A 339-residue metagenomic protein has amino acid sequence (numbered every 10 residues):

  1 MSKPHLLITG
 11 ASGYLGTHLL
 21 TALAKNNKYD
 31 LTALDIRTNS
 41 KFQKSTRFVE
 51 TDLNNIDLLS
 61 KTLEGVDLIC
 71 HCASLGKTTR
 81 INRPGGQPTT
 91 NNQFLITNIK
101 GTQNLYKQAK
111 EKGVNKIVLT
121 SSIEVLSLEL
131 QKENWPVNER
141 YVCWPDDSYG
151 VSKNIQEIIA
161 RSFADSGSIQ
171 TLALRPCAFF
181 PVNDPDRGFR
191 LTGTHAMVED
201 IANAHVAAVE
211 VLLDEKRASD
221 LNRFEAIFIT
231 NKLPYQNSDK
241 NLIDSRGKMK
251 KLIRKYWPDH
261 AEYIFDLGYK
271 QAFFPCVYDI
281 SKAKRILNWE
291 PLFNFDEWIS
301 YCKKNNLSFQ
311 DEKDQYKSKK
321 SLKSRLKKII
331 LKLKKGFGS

Functional and structural regions predicted by a protein language model:
L6-N26: N-terminal Rossmann NAD(P)H-binding glycine-rich loop of SDR-like oxidoreductase domains
S40, T51-T97, Q108: NAD(P)H-binding glycine-rich loop region in Rossmannoid oxidoreductase-like domains and their noncatalytic homologs
G86-I96, K132-T171: Catalytic helix-loop patch of NAD(P)-dependent Rossmann-fold dehydrogenases
F94-T102, V118, E124, S152-K153 (+1 more regions): Short alpha-helix in the Rossmann-fold core of NAD(P)-dependent oxidoreductases
Q103-D146: Conserved Rossmann-fold NAD(P)-dependent oxidoreductase catalytic core, especially the SDR/UDP-sugar
S121, E157-V182, L221-N222: Conserved beta-loop-beta element that borders a ligand/cofactor-binding pocket
V151, L172-P176, D186-L212: Substrate-positioning beta->alpha
A207-K317: C-terminal substrate-binding subdomain of Rossmann-fold SDR/epimerase-dehydratase oxidoreductases
